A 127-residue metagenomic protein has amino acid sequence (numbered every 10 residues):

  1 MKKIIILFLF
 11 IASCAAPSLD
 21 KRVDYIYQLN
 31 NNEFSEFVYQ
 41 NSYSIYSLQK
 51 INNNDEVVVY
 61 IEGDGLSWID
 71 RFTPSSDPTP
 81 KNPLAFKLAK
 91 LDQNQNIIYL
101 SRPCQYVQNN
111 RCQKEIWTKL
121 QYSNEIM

Functional and structural regions predicted by a protein language model:
I4-A12: Sec-dependent N-terminal signal peptides
A15-S18: Bacterial signal peptide processing site
K21-I51: N-terminal cap/lid segment of alpha/beta-hydrolase-fold proteins
N32, Q93-Q95, Q113-I116: Exposed acidic/polar residues on beta-strands and adjacent loops within beta-sheet cores, strongest in beta-propeller
S44, I51-N109: Short, surface-exposed "cap/lid" segments of acyl-processing enzymes
R111-M127: Alpha/beta-hydrolase active-site loop
